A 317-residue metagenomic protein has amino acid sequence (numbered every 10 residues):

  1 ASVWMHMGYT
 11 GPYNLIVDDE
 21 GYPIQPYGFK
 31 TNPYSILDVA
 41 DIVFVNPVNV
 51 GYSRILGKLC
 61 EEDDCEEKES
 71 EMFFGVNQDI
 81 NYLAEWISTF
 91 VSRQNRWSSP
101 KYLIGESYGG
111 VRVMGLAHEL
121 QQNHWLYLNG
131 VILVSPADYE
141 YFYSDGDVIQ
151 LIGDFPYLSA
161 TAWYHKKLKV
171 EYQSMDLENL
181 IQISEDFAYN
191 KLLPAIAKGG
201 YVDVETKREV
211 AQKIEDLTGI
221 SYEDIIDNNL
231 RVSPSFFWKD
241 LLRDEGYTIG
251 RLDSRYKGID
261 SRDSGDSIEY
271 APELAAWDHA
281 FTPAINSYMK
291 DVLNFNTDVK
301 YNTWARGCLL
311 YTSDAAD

Functional and structural regions predicted by a protein language model:
A1-E69: N-terminal cap/lid subdomain of alpha/beta-hydrolase-fold enzymes
W4-Y13, K58-S70, A117-Q122, S144-T161: Short secondary-structure boundary/capping segments
F73-V91: Alpha/beta-hydrolase active-site loop
R96-S107: Alpha/beta-hydrolase fold nucleophile elbow
E106-G115: Glycine-rich nucleophile elbow surrounding the catalytic serine of serine-hydrolase chemistry
Q121-K198: A catalytic-pocket lid/entrance helix-loop region that shapes and gates access to the active site across common
N190-L310: Alpha/beta-hydrolase fold active-site neighborhood
Y311-D317: Conserved small/polar residues in nucleotide/adenosyl-binding loops
